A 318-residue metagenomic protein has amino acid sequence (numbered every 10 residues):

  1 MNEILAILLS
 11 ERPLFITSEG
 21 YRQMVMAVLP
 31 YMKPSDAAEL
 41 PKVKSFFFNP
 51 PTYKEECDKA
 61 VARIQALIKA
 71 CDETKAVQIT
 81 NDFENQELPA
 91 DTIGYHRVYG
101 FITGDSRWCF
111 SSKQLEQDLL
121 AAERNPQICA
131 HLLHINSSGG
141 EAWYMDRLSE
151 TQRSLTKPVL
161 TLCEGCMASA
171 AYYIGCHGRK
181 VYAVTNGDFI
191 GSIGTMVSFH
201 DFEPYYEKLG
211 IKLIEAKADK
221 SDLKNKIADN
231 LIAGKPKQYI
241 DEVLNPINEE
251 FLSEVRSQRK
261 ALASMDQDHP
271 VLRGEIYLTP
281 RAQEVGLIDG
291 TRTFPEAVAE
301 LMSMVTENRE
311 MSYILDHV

Functional and structural regions predicted by a protein language model:
M1-I174, G178-D188, I193-V318: N-terminal organellar transit peptides
